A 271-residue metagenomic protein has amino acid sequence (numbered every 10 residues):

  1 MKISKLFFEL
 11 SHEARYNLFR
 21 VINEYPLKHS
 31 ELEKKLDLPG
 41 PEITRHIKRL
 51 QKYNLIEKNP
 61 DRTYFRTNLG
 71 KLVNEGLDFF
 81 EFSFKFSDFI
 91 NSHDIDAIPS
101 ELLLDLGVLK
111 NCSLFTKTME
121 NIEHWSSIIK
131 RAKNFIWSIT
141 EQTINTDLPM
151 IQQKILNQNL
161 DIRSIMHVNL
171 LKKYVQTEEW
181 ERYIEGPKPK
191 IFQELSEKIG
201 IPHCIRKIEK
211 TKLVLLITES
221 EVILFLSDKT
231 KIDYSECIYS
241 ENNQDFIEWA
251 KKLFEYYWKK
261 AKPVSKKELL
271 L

Functional and structural regions predicted by a protein language model:
M1-K85: Basic, Lys/Arg-rich alpha-helical nucleic-acid-recognition elements, primarily the DNA-binding modules of transcription
S11, K154-I155, K198: A generic structural signal for well-ordered alpha-helical segments
P60, T140, M166, I205-K210: Short loop/edge segments at beta-strand edges and connector loops that shape dinucleotide/nucleotide cofactor-binding
I90-N169: PLD-like (HKD) phosphodiesterase/transphosphatidyltransferase domain
R163-H167, K172, I232-Y234, S240-E241: Structured extramembrane domains adjacent to transmembrane segments
L171-V214: HKD-type phospholipase D/PLD-like phosphodiesterase module
H203-Q244, F254: HKD (HxKxxxxD) catalytic microenvironment of the phospholipase D
K251-L271: Cysteine/selenocysteine-centered motifs that mediate thiol-based redox chemistry or coordinate metal-sulfur cofactors
